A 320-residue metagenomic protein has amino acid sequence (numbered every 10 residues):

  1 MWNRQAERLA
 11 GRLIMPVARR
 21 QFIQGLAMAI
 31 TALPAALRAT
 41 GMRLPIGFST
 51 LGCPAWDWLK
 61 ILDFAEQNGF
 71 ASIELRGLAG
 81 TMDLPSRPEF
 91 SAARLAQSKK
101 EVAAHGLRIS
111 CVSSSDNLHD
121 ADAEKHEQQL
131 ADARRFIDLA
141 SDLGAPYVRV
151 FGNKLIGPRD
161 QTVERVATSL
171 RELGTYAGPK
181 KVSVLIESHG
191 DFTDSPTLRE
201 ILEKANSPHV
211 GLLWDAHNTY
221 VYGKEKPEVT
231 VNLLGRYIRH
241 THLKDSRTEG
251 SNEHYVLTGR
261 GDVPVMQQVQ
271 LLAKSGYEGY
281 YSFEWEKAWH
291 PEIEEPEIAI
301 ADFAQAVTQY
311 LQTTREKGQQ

Functional and structural regions predicted by a protein language model:
W2, A10-L33, T40-G47, A55-A71 (+1 more regions): Histidine-acidic metal/acid-base catalytic patches
L26-A36, K60, E101-C111, L118-L212 (+1 more regions): Active-site acidic/histidine proton-transfer and metal-coordination neighborhood in alpha/beta enzyme cores
G52, G77-A79, D116-L118, G152-I156 (+4 more regions): Active-site-proximal loop/turn and secondary-structure-junction residues that shape catalytic pockets, frequently
E74, C111-S113, R149, L185 (+2 more regions): Conserved beta-strand positions in the central sheet of alpha/beta enzyme cores
R76-Q97, N153-G157: Glycine-rich, proline-tolerant flexible connector loops at the mouths of alpha/beta enzymes
T81-P85, L118-D122, L155-D160, Y220-Y222 (+2 more regions): A short acidic, helix-capping loop that chelates divalent metal ions and anchors anionic groups
F90-L95, Q128-A133, V163-L170, E225-V229 (+1 more regions): Charged helix-capping and loop-helix junction motifs
